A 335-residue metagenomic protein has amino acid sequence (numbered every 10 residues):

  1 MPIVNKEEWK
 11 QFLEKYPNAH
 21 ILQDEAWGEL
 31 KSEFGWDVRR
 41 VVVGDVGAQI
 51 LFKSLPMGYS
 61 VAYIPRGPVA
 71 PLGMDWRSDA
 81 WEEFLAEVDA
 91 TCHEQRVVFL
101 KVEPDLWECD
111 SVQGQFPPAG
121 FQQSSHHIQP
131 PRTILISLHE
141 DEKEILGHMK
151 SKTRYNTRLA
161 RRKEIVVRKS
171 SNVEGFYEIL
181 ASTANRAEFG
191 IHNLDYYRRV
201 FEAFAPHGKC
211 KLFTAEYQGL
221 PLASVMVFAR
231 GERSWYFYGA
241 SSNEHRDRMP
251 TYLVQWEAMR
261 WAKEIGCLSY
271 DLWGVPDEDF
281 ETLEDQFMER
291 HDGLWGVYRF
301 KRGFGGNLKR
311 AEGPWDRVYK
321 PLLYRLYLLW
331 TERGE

Functional and structural regions predicted by a protein language model:
P2-G58, P104-C109, G114-D247: A conserved beta-strand-loop-helix scaffold within acyl/acetyltransferase catalytic domains
Y16, L30, F34, V38 (+3 more regions): Active-site/acyl-donor-binding loops of N-acyltransferases
I64: Flexible glycine-rich active-site/ligand-binding loops centered on an Asp-His dyad
V69-A119: A gly/proline- and charged-residue-enriched helix-loop-helix capping module
D79, E83-A90, R199-E202, K209-K320: Aromatic (often tryptophan-rich) hydrophobic motifs at membrane interfaces
